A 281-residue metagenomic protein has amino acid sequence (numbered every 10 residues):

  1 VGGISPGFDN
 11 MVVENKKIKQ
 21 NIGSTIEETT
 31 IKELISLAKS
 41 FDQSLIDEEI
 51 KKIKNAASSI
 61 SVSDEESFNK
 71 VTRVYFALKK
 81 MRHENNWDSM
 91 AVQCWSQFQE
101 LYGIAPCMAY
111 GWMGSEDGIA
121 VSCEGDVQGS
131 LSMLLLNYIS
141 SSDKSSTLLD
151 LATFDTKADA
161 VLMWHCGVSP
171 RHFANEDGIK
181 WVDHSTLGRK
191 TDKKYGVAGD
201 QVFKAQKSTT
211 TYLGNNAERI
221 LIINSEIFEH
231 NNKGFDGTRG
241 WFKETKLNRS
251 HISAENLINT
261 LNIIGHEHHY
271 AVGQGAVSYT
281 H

Functional and structural regions predicted by a protein language model:
V1-S142, S146: Conserved, well-structured core segments that form the ligand-binding/active-site neighborhood of functional domains
P6-G7, F68-K70, R189-T191, G199-V202 (+1 more regions): A short linear-motif detector with a strong N-terminal bias
Q20-G23, E48-K51, G111-S115, S169-H172 (+3 more regions): Short, surface-exposed linear patches
G118-T238: C-terminal catalytic subdomain
A217-A271: Long C-terminal appendages of very large multidomain proteins
T280-H281: Conserved small/polar residues in nucleotide/adenosyl-binding loops
